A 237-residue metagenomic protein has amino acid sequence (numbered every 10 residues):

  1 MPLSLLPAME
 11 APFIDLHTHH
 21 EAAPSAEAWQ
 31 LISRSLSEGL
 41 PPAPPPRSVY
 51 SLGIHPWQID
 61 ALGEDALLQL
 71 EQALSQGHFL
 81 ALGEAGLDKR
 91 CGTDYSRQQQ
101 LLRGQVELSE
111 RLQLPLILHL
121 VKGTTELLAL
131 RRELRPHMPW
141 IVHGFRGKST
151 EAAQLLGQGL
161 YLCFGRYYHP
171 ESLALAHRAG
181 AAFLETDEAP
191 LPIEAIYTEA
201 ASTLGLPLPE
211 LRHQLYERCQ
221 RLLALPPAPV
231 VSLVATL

Functional and structural regions predicted by a protein language model:
M1-L237: Mid-domain alpha/beta scaffold segments of enzyme catalytic cores
